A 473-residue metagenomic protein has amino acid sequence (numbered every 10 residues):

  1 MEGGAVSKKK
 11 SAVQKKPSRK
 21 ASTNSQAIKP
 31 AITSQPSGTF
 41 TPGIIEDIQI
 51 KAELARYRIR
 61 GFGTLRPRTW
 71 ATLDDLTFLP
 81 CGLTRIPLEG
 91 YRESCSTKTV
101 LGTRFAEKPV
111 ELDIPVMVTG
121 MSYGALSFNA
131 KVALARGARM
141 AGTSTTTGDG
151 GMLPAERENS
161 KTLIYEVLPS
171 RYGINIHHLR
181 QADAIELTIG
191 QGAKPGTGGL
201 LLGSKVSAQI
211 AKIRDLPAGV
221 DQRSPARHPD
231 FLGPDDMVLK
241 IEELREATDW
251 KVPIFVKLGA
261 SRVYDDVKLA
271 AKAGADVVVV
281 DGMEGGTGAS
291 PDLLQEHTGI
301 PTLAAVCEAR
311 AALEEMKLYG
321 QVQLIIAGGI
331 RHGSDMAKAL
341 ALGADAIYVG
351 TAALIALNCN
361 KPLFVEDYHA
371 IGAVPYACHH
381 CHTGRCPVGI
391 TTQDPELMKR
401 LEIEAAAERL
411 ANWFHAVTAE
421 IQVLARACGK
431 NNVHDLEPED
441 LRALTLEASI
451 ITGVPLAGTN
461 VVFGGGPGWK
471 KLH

Functional and structural regions predicted by a protein language model:
E2-K10, Q14-V116, G120, A125-R136 (+6 more regions): Conserved, well-structured core domains of diverse proteins
L101-T103, K161-I176, R180-D183, L187-K194 (+1 more regions): A structural-propensity feature for long, helix-poor, extended segments
G120, A125-A247, K251-A271: Active-site-facing alpha/beta catalytic cores
A141, A193, L244-A247, V277 (+8 more regions): Change "in soluble alpha/beta enzymes" to "in soluble alpha/beta proteins
G142-T143, A182, A275, A344 (+1 more regions): A structural motif
G148-G150, W250-K257, Y319, C428-P438: Flexible, glycine/charged-enriched surface loops at secondary-structure junctions
H228-M398: Glycine-rich phosphate/ribose-binding loops and adjacent secondary-structure elements that form binding surfaces
T351-N431, I451-H473: Ligand-binding clefts of soluble mixed alpha/beta catalytic domains
